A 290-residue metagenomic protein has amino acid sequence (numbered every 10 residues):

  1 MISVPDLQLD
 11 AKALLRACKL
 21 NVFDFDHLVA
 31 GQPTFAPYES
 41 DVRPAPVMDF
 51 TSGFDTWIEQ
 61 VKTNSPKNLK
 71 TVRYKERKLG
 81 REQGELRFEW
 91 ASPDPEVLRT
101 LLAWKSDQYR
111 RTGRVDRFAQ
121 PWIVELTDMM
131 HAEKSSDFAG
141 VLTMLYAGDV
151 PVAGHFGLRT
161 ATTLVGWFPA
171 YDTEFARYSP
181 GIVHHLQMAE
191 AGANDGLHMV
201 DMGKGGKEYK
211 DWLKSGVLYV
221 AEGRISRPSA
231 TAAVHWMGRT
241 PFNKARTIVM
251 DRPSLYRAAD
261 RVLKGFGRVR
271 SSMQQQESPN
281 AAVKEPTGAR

Functional and structural regions predicted by a protein language model:
M1-P44, L158-L218, R224-I225: Acyl-donor binding region in acyl/amide transferases
S3, D10, D94, K134-D137 (+3 more regions): Serine/threonine-rich low-complexity intrinsically disordered regions
L20-N21, E85, D107, S136 (+4 more regions): A general structural signal for well-ordered secondary-structure junctions
D26-D49, G53-R177, S271-R290: A conserved beta-strand-loop-helix scaffold within acyl/acetyltransferase catalytic domains
G31-T63, A161, D195-R257, V262-G267 (+2 more regions): Active-site/acyl-donor-binding loops of N-acyltransferases
F54-W57, E76-R81, R117-W122, A132-E133 (+6 more regions): Short C-terminal domain-edge/linker segments immediately following a structured domain
